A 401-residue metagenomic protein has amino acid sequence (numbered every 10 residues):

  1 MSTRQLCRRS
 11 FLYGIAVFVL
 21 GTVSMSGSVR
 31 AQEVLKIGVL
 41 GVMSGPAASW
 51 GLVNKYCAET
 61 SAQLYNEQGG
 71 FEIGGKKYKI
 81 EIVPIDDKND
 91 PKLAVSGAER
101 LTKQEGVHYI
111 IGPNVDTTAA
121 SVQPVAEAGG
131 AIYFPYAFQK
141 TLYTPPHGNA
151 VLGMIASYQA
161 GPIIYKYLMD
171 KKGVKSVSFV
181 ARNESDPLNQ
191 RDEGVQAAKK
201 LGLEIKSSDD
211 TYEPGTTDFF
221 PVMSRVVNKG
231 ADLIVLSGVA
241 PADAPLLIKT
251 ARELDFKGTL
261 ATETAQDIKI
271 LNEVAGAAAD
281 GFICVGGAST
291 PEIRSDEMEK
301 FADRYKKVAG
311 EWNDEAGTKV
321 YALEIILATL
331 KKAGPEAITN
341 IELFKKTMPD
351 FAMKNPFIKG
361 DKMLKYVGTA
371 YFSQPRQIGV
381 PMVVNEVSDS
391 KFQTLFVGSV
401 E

Functional and structural regions predicted by a protein language model:
S2, C7, F11-I15, G21 (+1 more regions): Extracytosolic ligand-binding ectodomains
S24-S26: N-terminal signal peptide c-region/cleavage motif recognized by signal peptidases
